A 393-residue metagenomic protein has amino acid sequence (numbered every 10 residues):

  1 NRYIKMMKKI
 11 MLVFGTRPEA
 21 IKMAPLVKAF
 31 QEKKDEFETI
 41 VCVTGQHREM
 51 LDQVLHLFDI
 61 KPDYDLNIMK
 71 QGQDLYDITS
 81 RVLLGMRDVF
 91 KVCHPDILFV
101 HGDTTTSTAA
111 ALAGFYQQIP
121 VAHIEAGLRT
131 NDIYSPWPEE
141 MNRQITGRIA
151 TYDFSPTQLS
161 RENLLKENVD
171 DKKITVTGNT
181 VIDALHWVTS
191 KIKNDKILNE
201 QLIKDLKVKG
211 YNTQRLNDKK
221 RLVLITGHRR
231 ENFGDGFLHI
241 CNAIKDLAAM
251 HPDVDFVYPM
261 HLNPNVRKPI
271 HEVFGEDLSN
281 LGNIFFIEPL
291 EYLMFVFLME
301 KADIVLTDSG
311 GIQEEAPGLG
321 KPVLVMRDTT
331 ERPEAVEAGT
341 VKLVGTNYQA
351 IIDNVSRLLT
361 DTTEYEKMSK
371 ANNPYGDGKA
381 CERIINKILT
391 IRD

Functional and structural regions predicted by a protein language model:
N1-K5: N-terminal amphipathic/basic-hydrophobic helices that include classical n-h-c signal peptides and signal-anchor
M6-Y258, P264-D393: Nucleotide-activated sugar donor-binding and catalytic core shared by glycosyltransferases and related lipid-linked
